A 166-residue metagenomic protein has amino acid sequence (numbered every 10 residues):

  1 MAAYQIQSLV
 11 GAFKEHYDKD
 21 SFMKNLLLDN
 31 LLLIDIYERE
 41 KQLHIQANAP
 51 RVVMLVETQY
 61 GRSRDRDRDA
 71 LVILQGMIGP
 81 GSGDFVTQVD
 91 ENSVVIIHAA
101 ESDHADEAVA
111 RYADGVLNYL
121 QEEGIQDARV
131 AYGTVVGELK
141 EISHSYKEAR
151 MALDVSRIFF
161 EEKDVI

Functional and structural regions predicted by a protein language model:
M1-I166: Hydrophobic, helix-rich cores of sensory/ligand-binding and other regulatory modules that couple small-molecule
